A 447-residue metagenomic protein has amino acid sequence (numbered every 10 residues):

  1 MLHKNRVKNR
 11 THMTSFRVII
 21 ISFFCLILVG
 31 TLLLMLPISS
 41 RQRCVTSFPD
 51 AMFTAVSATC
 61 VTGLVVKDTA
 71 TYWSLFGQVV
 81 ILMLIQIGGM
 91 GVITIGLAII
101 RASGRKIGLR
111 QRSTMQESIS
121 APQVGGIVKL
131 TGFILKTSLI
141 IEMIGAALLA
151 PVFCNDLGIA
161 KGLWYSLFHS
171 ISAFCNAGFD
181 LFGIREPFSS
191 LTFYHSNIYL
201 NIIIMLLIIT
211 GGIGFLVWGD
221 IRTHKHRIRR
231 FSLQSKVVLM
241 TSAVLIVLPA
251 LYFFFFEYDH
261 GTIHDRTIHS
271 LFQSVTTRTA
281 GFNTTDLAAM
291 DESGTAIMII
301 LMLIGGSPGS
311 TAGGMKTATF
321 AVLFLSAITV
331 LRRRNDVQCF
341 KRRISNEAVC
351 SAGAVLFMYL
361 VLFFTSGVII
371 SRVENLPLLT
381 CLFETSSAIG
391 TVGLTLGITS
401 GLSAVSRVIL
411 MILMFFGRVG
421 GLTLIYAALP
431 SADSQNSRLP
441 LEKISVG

Functional and structural regions predicted by a protein language model:
M1-G447: Membrane-proximal intracellular helices of multi-pass ion channels
